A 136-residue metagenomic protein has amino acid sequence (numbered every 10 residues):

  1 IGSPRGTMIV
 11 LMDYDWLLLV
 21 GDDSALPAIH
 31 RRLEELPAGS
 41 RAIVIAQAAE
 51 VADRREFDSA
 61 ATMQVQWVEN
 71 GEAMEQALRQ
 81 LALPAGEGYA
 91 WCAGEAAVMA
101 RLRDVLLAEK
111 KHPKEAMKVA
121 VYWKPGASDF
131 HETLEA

Functional and structural regions predicted by a protein language model:
I1-A136: Extended, composition-driven regions rather than compact fold-specific motifs
